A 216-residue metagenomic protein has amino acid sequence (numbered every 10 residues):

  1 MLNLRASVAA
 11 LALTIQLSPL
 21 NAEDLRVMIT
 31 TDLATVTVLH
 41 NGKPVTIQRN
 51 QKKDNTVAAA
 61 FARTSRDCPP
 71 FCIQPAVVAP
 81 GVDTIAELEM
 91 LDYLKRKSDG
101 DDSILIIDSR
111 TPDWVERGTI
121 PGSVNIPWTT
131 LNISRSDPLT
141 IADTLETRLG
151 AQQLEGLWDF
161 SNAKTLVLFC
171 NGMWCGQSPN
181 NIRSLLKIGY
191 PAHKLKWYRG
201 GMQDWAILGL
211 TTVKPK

Functional and structural regions predicted by a protein language model:
M1-V8: Bacterial N-terminal signal peptides that target proteins for export
V8-Q16: Bacterial N-terminal signal peptides
L20-R117: Flexible, polar/low-complexity N-terminal or interdomain linker segments that lie immediately upstream of folded
C72-K164, P215: Positively charged, proline/Ser/Thr-rich regional signature most characteristic of the Rhodanese/CDC25-like
T111-V115, T130-I133, G172-G176, G201-W205: Solvent-exposed loop/turn segments at secondary-structure junctions within structured extracellular/periplasmic domains
R117-G118, Q177-I182, L208: A short acidic (Asp/Glu
L145-M202: Catalytic cysteine-centered active loop of the rhodanese-like fold, especially the PTP/DSP P-loop
L208-K216: Active-site neighborhoods of enzymes that stabilize oxyanions during catalysis
